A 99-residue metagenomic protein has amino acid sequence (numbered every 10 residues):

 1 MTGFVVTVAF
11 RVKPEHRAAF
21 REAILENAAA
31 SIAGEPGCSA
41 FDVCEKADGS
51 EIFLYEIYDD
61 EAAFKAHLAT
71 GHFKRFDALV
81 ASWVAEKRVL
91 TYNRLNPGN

Functional and structural regions predicted by a protein language model:
T2, D42-S50, D77-N99: Glycine-rich beta-strand-turn "strand-cap" elements at beta-sheet edges
F4-G34, D42: N-terminal first-folded block
F4-R11, A40-L68: Short, well-ordered beta-strand segments in beta-rich or mixed alpha/beta enzyme and ligand-binding folds
V8-A9, G71, N96-N99: Short flexible/disordered coil segments
A18-F20, E51-F53, N99: Short acidic, gly/pro-rich beta-turn/loop elements at beta-sheet edges and active-site/ligand-binding grooves
E26-C38, I57-T91: An amphipathic, aromatic/His-enriched active-site/gating alpha helix that lines ligand/cofactor pockets
